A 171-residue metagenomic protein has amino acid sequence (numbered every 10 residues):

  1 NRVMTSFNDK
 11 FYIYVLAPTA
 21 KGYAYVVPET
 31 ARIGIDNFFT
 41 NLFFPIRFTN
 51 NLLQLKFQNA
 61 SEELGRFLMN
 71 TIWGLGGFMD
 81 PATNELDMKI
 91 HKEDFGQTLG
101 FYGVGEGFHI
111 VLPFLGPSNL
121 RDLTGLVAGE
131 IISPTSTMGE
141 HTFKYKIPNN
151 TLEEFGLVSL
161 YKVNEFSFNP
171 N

Functional and structural regions predicted by a protein language model:
N1, A20, G96, T124-G125: Generic detector of well-ordered alpha-helical segments enriched in charged/polar residues, highlighting helical
N1-F57, E85, S136-T137, F143-N171: N-terminal targeting leaders of membrane proteins
N41-L120: Mid-length scaffold segments of soluble, non-membrane domains
Q97, F101-N171: A structured, mid-to-C-terminal "fold-capping" secondary-structure block
